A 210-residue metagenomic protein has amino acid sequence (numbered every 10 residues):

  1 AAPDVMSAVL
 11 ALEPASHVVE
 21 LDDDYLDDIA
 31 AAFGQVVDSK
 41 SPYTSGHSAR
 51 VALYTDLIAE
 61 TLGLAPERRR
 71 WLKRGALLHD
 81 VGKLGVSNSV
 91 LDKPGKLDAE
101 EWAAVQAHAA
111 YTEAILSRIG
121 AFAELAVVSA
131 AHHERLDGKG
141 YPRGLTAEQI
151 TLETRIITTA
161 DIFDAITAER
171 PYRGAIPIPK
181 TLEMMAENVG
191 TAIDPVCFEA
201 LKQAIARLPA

Functional and structural regions predicted by a protein language model:
A1-A210: Metal-dependent catalytic cores of enzymes that make or break cyclic nucleotides and related phosphoester linkages
